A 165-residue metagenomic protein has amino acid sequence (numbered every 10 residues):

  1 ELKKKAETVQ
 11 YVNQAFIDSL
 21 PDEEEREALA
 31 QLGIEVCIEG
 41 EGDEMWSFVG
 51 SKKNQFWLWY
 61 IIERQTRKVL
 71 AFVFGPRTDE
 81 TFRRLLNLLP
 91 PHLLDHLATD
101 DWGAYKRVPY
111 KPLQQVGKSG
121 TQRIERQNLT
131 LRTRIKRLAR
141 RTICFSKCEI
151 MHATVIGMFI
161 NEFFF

Functional and structural regions predicted by a protein language model:
E1-F165: Residue-level recognition of single "structural anchor" positions that define or cap local secondary structure
